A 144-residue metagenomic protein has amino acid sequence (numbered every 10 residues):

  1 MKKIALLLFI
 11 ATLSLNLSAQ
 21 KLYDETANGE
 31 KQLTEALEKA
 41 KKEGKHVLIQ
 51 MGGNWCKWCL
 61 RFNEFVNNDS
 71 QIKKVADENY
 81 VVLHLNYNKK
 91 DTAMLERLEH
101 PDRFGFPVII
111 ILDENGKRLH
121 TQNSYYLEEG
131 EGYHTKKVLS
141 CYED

Functional and structural regions predicted by a protein language model:
M1-K21: Bacterial Sec-dependent N-terminal signal peptides
E25-K45: A short beta-strand-turn-helix
A27-E30, D69-T92: Thiol-based oxidoreductase modules, predominantly thioredoxin-like and allied folds used for disulfide exchange
K41-K42, K74-D77, P101-G105: Extracellular/periplasmic catalytic domains that process cell-envelope and extracellular macromolecules
G44-V47, G52-W55, G105: Short pre-active-site segment immediately N-terminal to redox-active cysteine/selenocysteine motifs in thiol-based
L48-I49, V82, I109: Hydrophobic beta-strand anchors of alpha/beta hydrolase catalytic cores
M51-N67: Conserved redox-active cysteine motifs that mediate thiol-disulfide chemistry, especially di-cysteine Cys-X(1-2)-Cys
R103-D144: Non-catalytic, surface beta->alpha helical segment in thiol-disulfide oxidoreductase systems
